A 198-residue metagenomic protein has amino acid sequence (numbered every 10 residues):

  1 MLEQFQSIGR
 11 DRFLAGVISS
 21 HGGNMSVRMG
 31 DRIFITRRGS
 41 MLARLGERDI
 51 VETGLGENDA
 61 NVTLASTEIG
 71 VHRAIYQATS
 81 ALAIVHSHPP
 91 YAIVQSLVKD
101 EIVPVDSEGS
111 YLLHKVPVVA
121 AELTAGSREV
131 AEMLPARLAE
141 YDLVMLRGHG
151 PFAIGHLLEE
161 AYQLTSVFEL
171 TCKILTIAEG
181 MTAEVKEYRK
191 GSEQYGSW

Functional and structural regions predicted by a protein language model:
M1-W198: Glycine-rich flexible loops
